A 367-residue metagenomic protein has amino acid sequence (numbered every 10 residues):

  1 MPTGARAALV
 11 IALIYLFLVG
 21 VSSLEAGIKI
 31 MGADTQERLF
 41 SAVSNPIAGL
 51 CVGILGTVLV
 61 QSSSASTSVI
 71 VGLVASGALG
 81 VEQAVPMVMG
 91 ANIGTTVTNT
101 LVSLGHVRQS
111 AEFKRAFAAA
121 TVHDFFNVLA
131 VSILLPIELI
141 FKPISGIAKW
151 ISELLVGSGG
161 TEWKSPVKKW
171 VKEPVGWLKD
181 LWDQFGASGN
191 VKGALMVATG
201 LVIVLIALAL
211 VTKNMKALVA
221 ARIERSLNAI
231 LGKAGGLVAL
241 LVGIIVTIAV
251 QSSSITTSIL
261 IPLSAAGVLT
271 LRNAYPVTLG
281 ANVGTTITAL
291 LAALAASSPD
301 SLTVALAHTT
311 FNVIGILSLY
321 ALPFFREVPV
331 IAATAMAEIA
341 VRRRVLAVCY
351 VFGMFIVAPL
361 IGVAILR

Functional and structural regions predicted by a protein language model:
M1-L50, L178-L240: Helix-loop-helix hairpins and the membrane-proximal interhelical loops of multi-pass alpha-helical transport proteins
T3-L13, P86, A118, A194-L201 (+3 more regions): Alpha-helical transmembrane segments of integral membrane proteins
L13, F17, V21, N45 (+25 more regions): Alpha-helical transmembrane segments in multi-pass membrane proteins
L18, L101-K169, V202-A209, K213-N214 (+1 more regions): Juxtamembrane and boundary regions of transmembrane helices in multi-pass small-molecule transporters and channels
L24-L39, V43, I70, P143-G159 (+6 more regions): Hydrophobic alpha-helical segments of integral membrane proteins, encompassing both true transmembrane helices
L39-S44, F113-F125, R225-V238, G267-V268 (+2 more regions): Membrane-interface segments at loop-to-transmembrane junctions
G53, T57-V60, S68, K168-G193 (+1 more regions): Long, highly hydrophobic alpha-helical transmembrane signal-anchor segments
T57-N92, L104-V107, E153-K164, V246-V313: Membrane-interfacial helix-loop connectors
